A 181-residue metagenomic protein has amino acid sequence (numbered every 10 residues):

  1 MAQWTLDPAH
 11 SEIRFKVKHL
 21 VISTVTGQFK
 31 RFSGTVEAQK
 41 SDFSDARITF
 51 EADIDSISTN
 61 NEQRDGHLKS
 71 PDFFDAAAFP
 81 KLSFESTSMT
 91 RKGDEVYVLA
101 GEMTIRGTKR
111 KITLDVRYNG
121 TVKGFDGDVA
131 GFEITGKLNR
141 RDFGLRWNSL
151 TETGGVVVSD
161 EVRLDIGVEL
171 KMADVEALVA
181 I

Functional and structural regions predicted by a protein language model:
M1-I181: Low-complexity, acidic/polar, glycine-enriched regions of mature
